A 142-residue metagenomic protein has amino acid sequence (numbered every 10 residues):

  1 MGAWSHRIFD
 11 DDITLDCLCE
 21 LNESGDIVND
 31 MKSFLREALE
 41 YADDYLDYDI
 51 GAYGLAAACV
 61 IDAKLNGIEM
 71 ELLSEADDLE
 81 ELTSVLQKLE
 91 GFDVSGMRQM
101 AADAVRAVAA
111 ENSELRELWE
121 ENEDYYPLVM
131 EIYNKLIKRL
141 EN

Functional and structural regions predicted by a protein language model:
G2-L46: Short terminal alpha-helical segments
I8-T14, L21, L55, E123 (+1 more regions): Surface-exposed assembly/interface segments
E20, S24, Y41, K64-G67 (+2 more regions): Residue-level signature of the C-terminal ends
N22, E75-G96, A102, D124: Alpha-helical scaffold repeats of the Armadillo/HEAT/TPR superfamily
L46-I50, V94: Helix-start/N-cap signature of alpha-helical segments
A52-A63: Short, hydrophobic/amphipathic alpha-helical patches that form generic packing surfaces within helical domains
A63-D77: Short, solvent-exposed secondary-structure capping/transition elements
G91-N142: Low-complexity intrinsically disordered segments
